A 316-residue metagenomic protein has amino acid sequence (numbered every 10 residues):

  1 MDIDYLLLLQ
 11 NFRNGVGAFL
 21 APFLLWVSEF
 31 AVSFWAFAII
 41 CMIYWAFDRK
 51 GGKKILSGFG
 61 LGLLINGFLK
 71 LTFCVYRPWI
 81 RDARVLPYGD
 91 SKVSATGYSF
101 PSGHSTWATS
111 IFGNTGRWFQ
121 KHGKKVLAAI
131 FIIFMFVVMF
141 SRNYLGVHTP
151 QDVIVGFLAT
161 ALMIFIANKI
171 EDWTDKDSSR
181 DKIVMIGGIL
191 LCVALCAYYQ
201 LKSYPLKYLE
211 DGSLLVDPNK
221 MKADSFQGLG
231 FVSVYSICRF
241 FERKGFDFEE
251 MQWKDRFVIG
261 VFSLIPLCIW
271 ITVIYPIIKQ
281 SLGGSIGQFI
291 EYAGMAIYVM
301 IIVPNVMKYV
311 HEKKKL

Functional and structural regions predicted by a protein language model:
M1-W35, G67-G97, G212-N219, F226 (+3 more regions): N-terminal transmembrane-helix/juxtamembrane module of multi-pass inner/ER membrane proteins
L20, W35, G58-G62, S105: Generic structural signal for well-ordered secondary structure
W26-F30, L56, S102, I154 (+1 more regions): Hydrophobic alpha-helical transmembrane segments of multi-pass membrane proteins
I39-I40, W45-A46, L63, W79-L229 (+1 more regions): Membrane-embedded catalytic cores of phosphoryl/pyrophosphoryl-handling enzymes
I43-W45, F59, F73: Short glycine-rich, polar/acidic loop-and-turn segments at beta strand-coil junctions
K50-G52: Membrane-interface helix-loop-helix junctions at transmembrane boundaries of multi-pass membrane enzymes, predominantly
